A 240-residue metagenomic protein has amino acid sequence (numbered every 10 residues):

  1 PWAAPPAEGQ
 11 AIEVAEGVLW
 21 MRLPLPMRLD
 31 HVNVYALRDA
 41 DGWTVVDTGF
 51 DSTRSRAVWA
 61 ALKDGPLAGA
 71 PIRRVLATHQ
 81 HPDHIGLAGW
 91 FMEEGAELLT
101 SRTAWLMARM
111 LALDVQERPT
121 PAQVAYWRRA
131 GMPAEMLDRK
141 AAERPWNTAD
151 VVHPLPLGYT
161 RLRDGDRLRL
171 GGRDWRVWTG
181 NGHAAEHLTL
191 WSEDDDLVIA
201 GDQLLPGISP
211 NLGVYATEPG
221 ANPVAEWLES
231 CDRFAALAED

Functional and structural regions predicted by a protein language model:
E8-L67, T189-P206: Conserved beta-strand hairpin/beta-sheet module of binuclear metal-dependent hydrolase folds, prominently
V14-R22, R144-V151, G171-R173: Short Pro/Gly-enriched beta-strand edge/turn motifs at strand-loop
G17, L37, D47, H79 (+7 more regions): Divalent metal-coordination and catalytic microenvironments
R22-L25, H84, T179: Conserved HGGG/HGGXW glycine-rich cap/lid loop of the alpha/beta-hydrolase fold
H31, M107-A112, I208-L212: Short, charged, surface-exposed secondary-structure boundary motifs
W43-T53, T148-Y159, R167, D174-D240: Metallo-beta-lactamase
D51-R54, A60-R169, D196: Active-site HxH/HxHxD metal-binding segment of metal-dependent hydrolases
